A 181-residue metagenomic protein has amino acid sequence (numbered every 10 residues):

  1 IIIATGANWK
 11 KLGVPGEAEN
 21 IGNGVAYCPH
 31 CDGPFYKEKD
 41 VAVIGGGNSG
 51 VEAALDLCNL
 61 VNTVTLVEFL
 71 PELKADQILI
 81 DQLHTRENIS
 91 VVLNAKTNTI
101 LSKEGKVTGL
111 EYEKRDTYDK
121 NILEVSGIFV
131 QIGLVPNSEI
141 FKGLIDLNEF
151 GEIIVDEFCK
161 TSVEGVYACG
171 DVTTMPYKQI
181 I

Functional and structural regions predicted by a protein language model:
I1-I3, N59-E157: A Rossmann-like FAD-binding core segment of flavoenzymes
N8, G13, A18-K37, V130-Q179: FAD-site-proximal beta/loop scaffold in flavoenzymes
K37-E38, E124: Alpha-helix C-terminal capping/helix-to-coil transition sites in glycosyltransferase folds
V41: Conserved class I S-adenosyl-L-methionine
G45-G47: Glycine-rich Rossmann-fold phosphate-binding loop(s) that bind the pyrophosphate of adenine dinucleotide cofactors
G50-V51: N-terminal Rossmann-fold NAD(P) dinucleotide-binding loop
A54-L55: Generic hydrophobic/aromatic pocket-lining and core-packing "Φ" positions
